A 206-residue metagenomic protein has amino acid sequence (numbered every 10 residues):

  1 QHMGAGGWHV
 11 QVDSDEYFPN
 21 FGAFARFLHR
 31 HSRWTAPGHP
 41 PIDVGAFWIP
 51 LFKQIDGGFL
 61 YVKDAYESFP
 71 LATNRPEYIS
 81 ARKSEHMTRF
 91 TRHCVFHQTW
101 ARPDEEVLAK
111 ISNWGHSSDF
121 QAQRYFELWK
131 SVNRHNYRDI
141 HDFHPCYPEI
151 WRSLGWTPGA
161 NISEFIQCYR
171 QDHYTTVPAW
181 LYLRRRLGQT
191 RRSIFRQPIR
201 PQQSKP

Functional and structural regions predicted by a protein language model:
Q1, H9, Y17-K205: Catalytic-site signature of metal-activated, phosphate-bearing donor transferases, centered on the GT-A/GT-A-like
